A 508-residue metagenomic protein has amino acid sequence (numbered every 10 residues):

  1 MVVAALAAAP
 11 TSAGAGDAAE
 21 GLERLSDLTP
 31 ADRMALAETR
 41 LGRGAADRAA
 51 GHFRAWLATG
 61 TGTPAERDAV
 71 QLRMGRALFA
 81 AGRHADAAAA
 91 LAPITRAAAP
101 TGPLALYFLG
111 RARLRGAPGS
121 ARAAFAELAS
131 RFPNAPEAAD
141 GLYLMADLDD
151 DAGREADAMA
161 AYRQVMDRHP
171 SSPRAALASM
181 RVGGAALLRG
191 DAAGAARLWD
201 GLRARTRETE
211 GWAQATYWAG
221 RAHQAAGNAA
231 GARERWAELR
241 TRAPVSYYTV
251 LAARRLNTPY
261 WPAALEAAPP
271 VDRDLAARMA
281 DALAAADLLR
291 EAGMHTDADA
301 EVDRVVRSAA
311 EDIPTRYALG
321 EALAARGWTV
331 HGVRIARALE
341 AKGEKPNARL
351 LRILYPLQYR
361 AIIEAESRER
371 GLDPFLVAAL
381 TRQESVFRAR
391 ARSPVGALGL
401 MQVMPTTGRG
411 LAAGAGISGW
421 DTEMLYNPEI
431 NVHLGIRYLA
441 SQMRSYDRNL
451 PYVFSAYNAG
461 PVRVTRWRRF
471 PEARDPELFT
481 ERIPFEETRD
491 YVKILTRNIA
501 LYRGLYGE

Functional and structural regions predicted by a protein language model:
A8-L72, A80-G82, L104, A264-A282 (+1 more regions): N-terminal leader/linker segments that initiate helical-solenoid repeat arrays
R24-D27, L57-R67, L91-P103, A129-A139 (+4 more regions): Short solvent-exposed coil/turn linkers within tandem alpha-helical repeat scaffolds
L36, M74, L109, M145 (+4 more regions): Structural register within alpha-helical repeat arrays
A45, R83, A117-S120, E137 (+8 more regions): Residues in the short coil linking paired helices within alpha-helical repeat scaffolds
R76, G102, Y107-P118, A138 (+4 more regions): Alpha-helical adaptor scaffolds
A126, A152-D157, A161-Q164, R189 (+10 more regions): Catalytic glycan-binding domains that act on GlcNAc-containing polysaccharides
